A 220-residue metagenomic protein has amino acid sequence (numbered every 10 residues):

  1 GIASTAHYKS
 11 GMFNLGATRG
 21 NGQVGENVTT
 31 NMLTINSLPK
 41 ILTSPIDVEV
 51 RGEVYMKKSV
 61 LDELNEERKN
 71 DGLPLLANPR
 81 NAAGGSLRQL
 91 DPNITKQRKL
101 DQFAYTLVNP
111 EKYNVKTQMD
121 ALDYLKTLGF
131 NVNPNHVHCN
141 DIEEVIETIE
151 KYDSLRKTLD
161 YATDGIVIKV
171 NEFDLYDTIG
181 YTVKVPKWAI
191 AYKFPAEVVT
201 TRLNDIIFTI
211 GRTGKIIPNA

Functional and structural regions predicted by a protein language model:
G1-A220: RNA/tRNA-interacting regions in translation and RNA-turnover enzymes
